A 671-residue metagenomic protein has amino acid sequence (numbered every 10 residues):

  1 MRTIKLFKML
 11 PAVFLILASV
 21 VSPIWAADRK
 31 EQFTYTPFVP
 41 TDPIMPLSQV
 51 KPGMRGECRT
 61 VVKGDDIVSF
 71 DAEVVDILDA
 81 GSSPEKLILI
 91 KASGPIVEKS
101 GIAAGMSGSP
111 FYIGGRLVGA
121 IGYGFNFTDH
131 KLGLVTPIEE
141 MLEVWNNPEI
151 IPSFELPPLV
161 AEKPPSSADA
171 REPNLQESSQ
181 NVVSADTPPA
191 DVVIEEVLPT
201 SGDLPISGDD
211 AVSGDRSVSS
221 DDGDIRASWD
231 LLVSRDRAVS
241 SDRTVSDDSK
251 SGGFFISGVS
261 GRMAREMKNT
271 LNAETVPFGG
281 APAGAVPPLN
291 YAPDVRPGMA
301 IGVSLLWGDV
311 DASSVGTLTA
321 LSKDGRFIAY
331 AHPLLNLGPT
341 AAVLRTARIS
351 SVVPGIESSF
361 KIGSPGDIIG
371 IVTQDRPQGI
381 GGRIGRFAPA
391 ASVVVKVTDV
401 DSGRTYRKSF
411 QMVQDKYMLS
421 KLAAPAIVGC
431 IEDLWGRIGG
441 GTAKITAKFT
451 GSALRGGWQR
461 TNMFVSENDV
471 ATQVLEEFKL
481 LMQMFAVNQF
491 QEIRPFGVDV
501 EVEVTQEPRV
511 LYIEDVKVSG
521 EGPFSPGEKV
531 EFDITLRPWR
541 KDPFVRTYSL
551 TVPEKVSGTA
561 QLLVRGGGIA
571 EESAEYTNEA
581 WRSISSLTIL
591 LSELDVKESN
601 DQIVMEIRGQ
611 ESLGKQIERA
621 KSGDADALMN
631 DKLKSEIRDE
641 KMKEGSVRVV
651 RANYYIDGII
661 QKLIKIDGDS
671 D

Functional and structural regions predicted by a protein language model:
R2-P11: Bacterial N-terminal signal peptides that target proteins for export
P11-V20: Bacterial N-terminal signal peptides
W25-D671: Terminal presequence/propeptide segments associated with secretion/organelle targeting and zymogen/polyprotein
